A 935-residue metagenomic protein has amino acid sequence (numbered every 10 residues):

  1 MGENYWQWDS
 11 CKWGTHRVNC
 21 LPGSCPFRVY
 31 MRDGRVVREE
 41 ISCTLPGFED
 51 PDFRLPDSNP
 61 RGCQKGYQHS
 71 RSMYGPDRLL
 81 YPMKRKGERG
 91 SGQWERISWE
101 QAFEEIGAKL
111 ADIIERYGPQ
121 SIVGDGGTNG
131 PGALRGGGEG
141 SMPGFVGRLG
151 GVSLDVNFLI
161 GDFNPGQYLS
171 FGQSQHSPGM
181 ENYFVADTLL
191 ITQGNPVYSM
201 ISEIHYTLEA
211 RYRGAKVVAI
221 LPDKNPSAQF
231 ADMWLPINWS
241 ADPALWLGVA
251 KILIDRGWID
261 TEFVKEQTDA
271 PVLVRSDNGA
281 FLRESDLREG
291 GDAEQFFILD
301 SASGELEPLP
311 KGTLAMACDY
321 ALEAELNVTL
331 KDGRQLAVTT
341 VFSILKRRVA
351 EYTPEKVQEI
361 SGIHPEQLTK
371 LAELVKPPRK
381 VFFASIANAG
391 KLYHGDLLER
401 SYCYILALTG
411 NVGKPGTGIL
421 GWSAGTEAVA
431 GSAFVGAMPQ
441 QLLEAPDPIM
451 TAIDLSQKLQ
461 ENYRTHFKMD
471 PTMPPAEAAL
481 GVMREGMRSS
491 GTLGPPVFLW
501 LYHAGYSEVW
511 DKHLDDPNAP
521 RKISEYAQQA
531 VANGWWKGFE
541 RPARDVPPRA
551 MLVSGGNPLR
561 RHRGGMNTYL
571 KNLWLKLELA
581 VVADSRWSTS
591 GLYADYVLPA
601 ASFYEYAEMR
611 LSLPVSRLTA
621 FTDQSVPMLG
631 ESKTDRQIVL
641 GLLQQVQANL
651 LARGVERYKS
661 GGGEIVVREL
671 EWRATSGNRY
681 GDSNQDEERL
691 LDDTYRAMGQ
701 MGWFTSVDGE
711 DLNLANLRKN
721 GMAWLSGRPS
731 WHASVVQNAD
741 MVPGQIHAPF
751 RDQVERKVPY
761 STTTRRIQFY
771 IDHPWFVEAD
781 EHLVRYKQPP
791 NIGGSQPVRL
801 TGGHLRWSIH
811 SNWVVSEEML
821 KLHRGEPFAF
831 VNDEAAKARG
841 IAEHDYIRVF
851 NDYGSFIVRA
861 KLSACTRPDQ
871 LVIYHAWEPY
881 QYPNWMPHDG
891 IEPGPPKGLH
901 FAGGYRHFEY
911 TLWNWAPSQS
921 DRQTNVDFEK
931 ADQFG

Functional and structural regions predicted by a protein language model:
M1-A324, A337-V338, S343, E355-K356 (+7 more regions): N-terminal export/assembly segments and adjacent metallocofactor-ligating motifs of anaerobic energy-metabolism
R78-Q101, K251, W258-P365, L442-W535 (+5 more regions): N-terminal leader/propeptide and maturation segments of large enzyme subunits in energy/redox metabolism and hydrolases
D125-A133, K356-I363, I386-H394, G425-T426 (+1 more regions): Conserved short loop/turn motifs at secondary-structure junctions
G138-L208, R213-V218, Y320-T329, V341-R347 (+3 more regions): Extended redox/cofactor-interaction regions of prokaryotic respiratory oxidoreductases
P226, T589-F621: Flexible glycine/proline-rich, aromatic-decorated loop/lid segments
A231-I237, Y604-E605, L618-L629: Short beta-alpha connecting loops at secondary-structure transitions that line or flank enzyme active sites
F434-D447, P599-S612, S863: Acidic, Ser/Thr-rich peripheral helices and adjacent loops at domain boundaries
D635-V707, S811, S816-F830, E834-G935: Long, contiguous, secondary-structure-rich segments that constitute the structural scaffold of globular domains
